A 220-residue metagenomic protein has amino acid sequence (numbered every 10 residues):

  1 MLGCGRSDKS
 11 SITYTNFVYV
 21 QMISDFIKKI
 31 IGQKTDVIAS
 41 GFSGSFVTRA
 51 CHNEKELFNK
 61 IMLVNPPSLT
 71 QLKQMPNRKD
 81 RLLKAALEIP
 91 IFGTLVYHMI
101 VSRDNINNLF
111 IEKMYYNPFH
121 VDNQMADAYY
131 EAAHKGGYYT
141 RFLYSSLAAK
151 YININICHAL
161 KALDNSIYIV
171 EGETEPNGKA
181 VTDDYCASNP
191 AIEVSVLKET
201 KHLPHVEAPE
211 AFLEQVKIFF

Functional and structural regions predicted by a protein language model:
M1-F42, E214: Active-site loop/oxyanion-hole signature of alpha/beta-hydrolase fold enzymes
M1-G5, S68, K201-P204: Alpha/beta-hydrolase active-site loop signature
S7-T13, K73-M75, A180-V181: Conserved catalytic-core motifs of eukaryotic protein kinase domains, centered on the activation segment
G44-K55, I61: Short glycine-enriched nucleophile-adjacent loop and the immediately C-terminal alpha-helix near the catalytic center
H52, K60-T94: Flexible "cap/lid" loop of the alpha/beta hydrolase fold
L72-M75, H98-A162: Conserved alpha/beta-hydrolase catalytic His-Asp/Glu region
A162-T200: Conserved loop-alpha-helix segment in the C-terminal half of the alpha/beta-hydrolase fold that carries the catalytic
P190-F220: Catalytic active-site module of serine/aspartate enzymes centered on a nucleophile-bearing elbow/loop
